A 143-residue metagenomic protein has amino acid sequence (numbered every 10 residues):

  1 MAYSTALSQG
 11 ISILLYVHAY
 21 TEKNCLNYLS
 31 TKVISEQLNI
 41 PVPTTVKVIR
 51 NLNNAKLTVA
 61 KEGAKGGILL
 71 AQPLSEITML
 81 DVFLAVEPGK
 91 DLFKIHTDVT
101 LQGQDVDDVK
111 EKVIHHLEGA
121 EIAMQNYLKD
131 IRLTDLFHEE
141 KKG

Functional and structural regions predicted by a protein language model:
Y28-N39: A short alpha-helical element within helix-turn-helix/winged-helix DNA-binding domains across DNA-binding proteins
E36, N53-N54: Alpha-helical residues within the helix-turn-helix
A64-A71: Minor-groove-contacting beta-hairpin "wing" of winged helix-turn-helix DNA-binding domains
L74-D98: Conserved segment of winged-helix/HTH DNA-binding domains
I95-G143: C-terminal regulatory/oligomerization modules of transcriptional regulators
